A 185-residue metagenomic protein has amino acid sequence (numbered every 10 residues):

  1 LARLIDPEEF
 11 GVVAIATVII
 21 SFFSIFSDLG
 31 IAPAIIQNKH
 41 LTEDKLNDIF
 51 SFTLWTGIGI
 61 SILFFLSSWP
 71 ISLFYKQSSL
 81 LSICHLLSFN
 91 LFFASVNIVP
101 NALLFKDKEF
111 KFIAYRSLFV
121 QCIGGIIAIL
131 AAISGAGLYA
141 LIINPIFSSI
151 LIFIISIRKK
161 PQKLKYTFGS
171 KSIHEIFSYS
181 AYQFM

Functional and structural regions predicted by a protein language model:
L1, D28-A32, S67, P100-N101 (+3 more regions): Hydrophobic/aromatic residues in alpha-helical transmembrane segments
A2-T17, W69-L73, L81-H85, K108-K111 (+1 more regions): Membrane-interface helix-loop junctions in multi-pass transport and translocation proteins
F10, K45-L46, L80, L138 (+1 more regions): Primarily residues marking transmembrane-helix entry/exit sites
V12, A16, I25-W69, S82-S88 (+2 more regions): Membrane-water interface segments that mark the loop-to-transmembrane alpha-helix transition
F22-F26, I62-L66, Q77-L103, A114-C122 (+2 more regions): Alpha-helical transmembrane segments of multi-pass membrane proteins
A34-E43, F93-R116, Y139, K160 (+1 more regions): Membrane-interface junctions at transmembrane-helix termini in multi-pass inner-membrane proteins
K111, Y115, I154-M185: Interhelical loop/hinge segments that connect adjacent transmembrane helices in multipass membrane
